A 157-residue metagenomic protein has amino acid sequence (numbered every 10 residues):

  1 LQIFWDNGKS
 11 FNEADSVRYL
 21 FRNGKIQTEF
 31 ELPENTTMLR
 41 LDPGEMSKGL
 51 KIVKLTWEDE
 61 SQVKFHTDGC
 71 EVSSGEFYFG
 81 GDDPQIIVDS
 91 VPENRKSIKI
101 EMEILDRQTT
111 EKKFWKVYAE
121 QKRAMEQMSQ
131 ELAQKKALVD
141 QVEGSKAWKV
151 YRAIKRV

Functional and structural regions predicted by a protein language model:
L1-Q2, T36, E101-M102, D106 (+1 more regions): Carrier-protein-dependent adenylate-forming modules in NRPS/ANL systems
L1-S10, M46-S61: Short, surface-exposed beta-strand/strand-loop-strand elements in extracellular ectodomains
G8-P33, G69-Q85: Extracellular carbohydrate recognition and processing domains and analogous Trp-centered ligand-binding platforms
F11-N12, S47-I52, E93-S97, R107-K112: Short, surface-exposed beta-strand/loop "edge" segments at domain boundaries and coil↔beta transitions
L32-L41, V91-I100: Noncatalytic modules at the cell exterior or secretory-pathway interfaces, chiefly beta-strand-rich lectin/adhesion
L41-K48, M102-L105: Short beta-strand-plus-loop segments that form exposed binding edges in beta-rich domains
D59-G69: Short acidic, Gly/Pro-enriched loop/turn segments at secondary-structure junctions
I104-V157: Boundary detector for helix-to-coil junctions that initiate low-complexity/charged tails
